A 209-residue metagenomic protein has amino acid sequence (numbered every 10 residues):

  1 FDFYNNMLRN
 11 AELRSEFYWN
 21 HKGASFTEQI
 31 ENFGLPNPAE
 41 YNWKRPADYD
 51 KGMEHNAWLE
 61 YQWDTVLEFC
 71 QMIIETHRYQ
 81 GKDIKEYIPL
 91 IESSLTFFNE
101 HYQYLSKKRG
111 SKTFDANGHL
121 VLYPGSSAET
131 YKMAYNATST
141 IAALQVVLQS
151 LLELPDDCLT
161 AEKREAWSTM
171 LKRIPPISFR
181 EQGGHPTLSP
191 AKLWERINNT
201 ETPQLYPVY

Functional and structural regions predicted by a protein language model:
F1-Q71, H77-E86, L90, S94 (+1 more regions): Helix-terminus loop motifs that line ligand-binding clefts
F1-R9, H21, A57-W58, Q62-Y79 (+3 more regions): Active-site core of glycosidic bond-cleaving carbohydrate-active enzymes
E16, N20, K132-A134, P186: Generic alpha-helix signal with a bias toward terminal, lower-confidence helices and secondary-structure junctions
G52-H55, S126-K132, P190-E195: Flexible glycine/proline-enriched surface loops and loop-helix/loop-strand junctions
T76-Q80, S127-T130: Short helix/strand-bridging catalytic loops that position acidic/His residues to coordinate divalent metals and engage
S93, F97-D157: Acidic/histidine-rich catalytic neighborhood
